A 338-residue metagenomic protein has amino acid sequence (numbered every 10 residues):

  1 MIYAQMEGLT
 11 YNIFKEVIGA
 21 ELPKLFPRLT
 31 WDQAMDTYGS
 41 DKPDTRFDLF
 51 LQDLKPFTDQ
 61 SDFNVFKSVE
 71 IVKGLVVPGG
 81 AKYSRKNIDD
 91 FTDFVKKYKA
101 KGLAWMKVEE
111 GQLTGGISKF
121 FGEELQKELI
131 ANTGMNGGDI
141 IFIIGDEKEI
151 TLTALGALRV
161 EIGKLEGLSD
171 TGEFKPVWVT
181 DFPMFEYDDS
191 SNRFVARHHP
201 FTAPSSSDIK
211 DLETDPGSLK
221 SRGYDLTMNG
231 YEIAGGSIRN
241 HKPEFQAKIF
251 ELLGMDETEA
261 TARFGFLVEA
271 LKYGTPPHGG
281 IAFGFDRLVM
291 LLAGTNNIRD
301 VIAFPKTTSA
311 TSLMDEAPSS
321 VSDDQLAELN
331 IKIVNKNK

Functional and structural regions predicted by a protein language model:
M1-K338: Class II aminoacyl-tRNA synthetase catalytic cores and aaRS-like
